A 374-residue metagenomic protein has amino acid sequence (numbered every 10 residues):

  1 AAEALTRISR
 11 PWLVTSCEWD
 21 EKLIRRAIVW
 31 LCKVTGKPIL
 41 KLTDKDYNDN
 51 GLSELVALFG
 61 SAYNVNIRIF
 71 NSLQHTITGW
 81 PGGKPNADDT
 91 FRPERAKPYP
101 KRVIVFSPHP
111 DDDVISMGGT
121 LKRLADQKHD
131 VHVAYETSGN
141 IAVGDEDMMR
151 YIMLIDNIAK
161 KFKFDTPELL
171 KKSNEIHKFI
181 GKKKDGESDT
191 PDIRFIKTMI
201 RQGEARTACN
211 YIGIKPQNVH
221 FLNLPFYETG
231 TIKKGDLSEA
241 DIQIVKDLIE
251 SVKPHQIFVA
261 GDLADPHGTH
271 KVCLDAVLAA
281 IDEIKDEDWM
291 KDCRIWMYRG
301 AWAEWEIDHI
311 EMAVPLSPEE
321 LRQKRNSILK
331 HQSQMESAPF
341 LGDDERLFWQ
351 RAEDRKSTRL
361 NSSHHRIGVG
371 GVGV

Functional and structural regions predicted by a protein language model:
A1-P110, V114-K291, R325-K330, D344-R346: Active-site beta-strand->loop->alpha-helix modules in alpha/beta enzyme cores, enriched in Gly/His/Asp(Glu)
R10, T15-D20, W305-S357: A conserved mid-domain beta-alpha-beta active-site/ligand-binding segment of alpha/beta enzyme cores
G213, Q332-E336, I367-G370: Short amphipathic alpha-helical segments with coiled-coil-like heptad repeat character
L222, Y298, V314: Hydrophobic residues at beta-strand termini and immediately following loops that shape nucleotide-binding pockets
A280, R351-E353, G370: Long alpha-helical scaffolds
D282-I307: Short, flexible loop segments at boundaries between secondary-structure elements
L360-G373: Positively charged, low-complexity/disordered segments
